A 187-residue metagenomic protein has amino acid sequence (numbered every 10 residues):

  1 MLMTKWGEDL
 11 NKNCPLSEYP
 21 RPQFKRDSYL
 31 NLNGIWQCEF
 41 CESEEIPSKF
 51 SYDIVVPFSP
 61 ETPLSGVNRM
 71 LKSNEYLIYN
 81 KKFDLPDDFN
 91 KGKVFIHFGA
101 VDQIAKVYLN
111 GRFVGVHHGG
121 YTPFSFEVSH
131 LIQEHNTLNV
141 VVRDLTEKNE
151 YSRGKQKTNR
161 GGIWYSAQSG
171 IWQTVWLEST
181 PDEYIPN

Functional and structural regions predicted by a protein language model:
M1-Y29: N-terminal pre-domain segments of enzymes
W6, P20-K25, S51-V55, R160-S166 (+1 more regions): N-terminal, polar/Ser/Thr-rich
P22, Y184-N187: Short, intrinsically disordered, charge-balanced linker/junction segments flanking boundaries in proteins
R26, L30-L32, S48-F50, F58 (+2 more regions): A short, polar/charged loop/turn motif at coil->beta-strand junctions and beta-hairpin connectors
G34-V56: Predominantly extracellular/luminal regions of secreted and cell-surface proteins, especially disulfide-bonded
Q37, V55-S65, E75-Y76: Carbohydrate-interacting regions of secretory-pathway proteins
Q37-E42, R69-I185: Accessory beta-strand-rich segments of carbohydrate-active enzymes
F50-S51, P63-V67, L71: Histidine-centered catalytic/metal-coordination loop motif
